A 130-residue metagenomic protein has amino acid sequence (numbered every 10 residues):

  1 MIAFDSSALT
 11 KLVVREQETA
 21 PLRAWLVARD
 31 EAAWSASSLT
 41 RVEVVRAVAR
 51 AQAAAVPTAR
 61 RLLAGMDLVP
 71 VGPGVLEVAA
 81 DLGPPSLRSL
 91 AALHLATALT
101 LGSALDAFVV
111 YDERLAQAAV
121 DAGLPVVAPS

Functional and structural regions predicted by a protein language model:
M1, S37, R41, V69 (+1 more regions): Acidic, PIN/NYN-like endoribonuclease modules and their adjacent C-terminal/linker elements
M1-A36, V48-R60: Short, well-structured N-terminal submotif of metal-dependent ribonuclease cores
D5, A91, D112: Acidic active-site catalytic centers that drive phospho-/nucleotidyl reactions and related ester hydrolyses
P21, E43, V78, Q117-A118: Phosphate- and divalent-cation-binding pockets in alpha/beta enzyme and binding domains that engage nucleotide-derived
A36-L39, L90-L93: Aromatic- and histidine-enriched alpha-helix N-cap/loop-to-helix transition segments that scaffold the rims
A64-P85, A91-T97: Acidic catalytic patch
